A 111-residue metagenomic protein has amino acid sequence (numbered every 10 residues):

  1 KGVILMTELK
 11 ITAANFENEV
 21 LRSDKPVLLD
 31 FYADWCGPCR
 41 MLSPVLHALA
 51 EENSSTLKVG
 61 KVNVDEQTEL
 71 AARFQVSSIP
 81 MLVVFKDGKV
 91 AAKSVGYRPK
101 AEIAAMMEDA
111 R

Functional and structural regions predicted by a protein language model:
K1-L5: Short, Lys/Arg-enriched N-terminal segments with co-localized hydrophobic residues within the first ~10-30 amino acids
T7, T12, Y32, K58-G60: Conserved Rossmann-like nucleotide-binding pocket used by diverse enzymes that bind dinucleotide cofactors
L9-V27: A short beta-strand-turn-helix
D24-K25, Y32-W35, S78: Short pre-active-site segment immediately N-terminal to redox-active cysteine/selenocysteine motifs in thiol-based
D24-P26, M41-V62, E66: Conserved helix-turn-beta segment immediately C-terminal to the redox Cys motif in thioredoxin-like folds
F31-V45: Conserved redox-active cysteine motifs that mediate thiol-disulfide chemistry, especially di-cysteine Cys-X(1-2)-Cys
T68-A72: Short conserved loop adjoining the S-adenosyl-L-methionine
S78, V83-R111: Non-catalytic, surface beta->alpha helical segment in thiol-disulfide oxidoreductase systems
